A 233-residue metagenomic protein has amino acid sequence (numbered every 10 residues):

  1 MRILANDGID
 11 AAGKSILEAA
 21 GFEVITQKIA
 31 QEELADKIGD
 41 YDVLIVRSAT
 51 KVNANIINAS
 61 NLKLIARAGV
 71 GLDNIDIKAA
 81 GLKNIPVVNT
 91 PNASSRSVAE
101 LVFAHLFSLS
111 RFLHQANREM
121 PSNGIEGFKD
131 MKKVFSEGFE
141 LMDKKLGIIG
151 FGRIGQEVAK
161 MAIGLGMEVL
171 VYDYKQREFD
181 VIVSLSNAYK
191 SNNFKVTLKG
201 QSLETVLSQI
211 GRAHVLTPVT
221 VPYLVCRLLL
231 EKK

Functional and structural regions predicted by a protein language model:
M1-V88, L207-R212: An N-terminal-biased, well-structured beta-alpha scaffold segment characteristic of Rossmann-like dinucleotide-binding
R2-L4, A12, F22-I25, N92-S97 (+4 more regions): Structural/interface elements that position substrates and couple domains in central-metabolism enzymes
I16, L101, H105, E157 (+1 more regions): Rossmann-fold NAD(P)-dependent oxidoreductase module
V24-I29, V46-S48, N123-V134, N192-Q201: Short gly/ser/thr-rich secondary-structure transition/capping motifs
I85, P91-K145: Phosphate-binding beta-alpha-beta segment of Rossmann-like dinucleotide-binding domains, i.e., the NAD(P)
K132-R212, L216: Rossmann-like dinucleotide/phosphate-binding beta-alpha-beta segment
G211-K233: Single conserved hydrophobic/aromatic residue that forms the stacking wall/gate of nucleotide- or nucleobase-binding
